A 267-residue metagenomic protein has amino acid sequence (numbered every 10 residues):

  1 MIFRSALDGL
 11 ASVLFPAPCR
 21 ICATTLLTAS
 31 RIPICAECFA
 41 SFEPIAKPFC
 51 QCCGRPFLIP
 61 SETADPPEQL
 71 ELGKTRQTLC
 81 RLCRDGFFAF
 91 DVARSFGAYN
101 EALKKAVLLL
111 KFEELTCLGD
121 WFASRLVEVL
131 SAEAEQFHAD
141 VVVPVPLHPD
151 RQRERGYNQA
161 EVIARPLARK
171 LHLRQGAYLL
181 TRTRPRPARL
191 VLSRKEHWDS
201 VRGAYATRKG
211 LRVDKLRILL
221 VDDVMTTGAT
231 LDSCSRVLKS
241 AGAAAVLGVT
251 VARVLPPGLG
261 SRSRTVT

Functional and structural regions predicted by a protein language model:
M1-D222, T226-T267: Glycine-rich phosphate/pyrophosphate-handling loop used in enzymes and phosphotransfer proteins
